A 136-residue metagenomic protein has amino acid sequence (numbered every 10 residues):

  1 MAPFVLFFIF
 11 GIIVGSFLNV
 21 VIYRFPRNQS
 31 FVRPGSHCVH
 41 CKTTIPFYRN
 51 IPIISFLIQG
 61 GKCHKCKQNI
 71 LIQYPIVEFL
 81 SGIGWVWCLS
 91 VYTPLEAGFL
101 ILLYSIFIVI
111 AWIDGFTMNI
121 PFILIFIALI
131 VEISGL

Functional and structural regions predicted by a protein language model:
M1-L136: A membrane-topology feature that recognizes alpha-helical transmembrane segments and their immediate juxtamembrane
